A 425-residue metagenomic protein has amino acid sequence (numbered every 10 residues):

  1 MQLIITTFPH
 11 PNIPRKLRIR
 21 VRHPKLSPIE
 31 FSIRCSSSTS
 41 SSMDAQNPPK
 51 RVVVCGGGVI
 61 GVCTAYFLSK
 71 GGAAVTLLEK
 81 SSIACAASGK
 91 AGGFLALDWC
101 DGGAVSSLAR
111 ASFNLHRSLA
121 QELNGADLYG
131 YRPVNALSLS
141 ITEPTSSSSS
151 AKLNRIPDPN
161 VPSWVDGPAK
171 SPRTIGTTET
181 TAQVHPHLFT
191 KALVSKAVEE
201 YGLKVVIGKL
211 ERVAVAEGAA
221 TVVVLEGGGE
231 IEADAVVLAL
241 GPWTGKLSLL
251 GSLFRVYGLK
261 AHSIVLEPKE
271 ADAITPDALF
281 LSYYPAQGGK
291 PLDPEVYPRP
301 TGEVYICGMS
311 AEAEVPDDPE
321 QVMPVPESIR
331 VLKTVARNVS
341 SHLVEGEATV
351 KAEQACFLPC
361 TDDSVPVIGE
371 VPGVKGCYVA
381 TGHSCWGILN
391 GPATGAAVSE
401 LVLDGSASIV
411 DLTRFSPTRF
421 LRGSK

Functional and structural regions predicted by a protein language model:
M1-S27: N-terminal chloroplast transit peptides
N47-T76: N-terminal Rossmann-like FAD-binding beta1-loop-alpha1 element of flavoenzymes
Y66-F67, G93-L95, D127-P133, A235 (+1 more regions): Active-site substrate-recognition segment that forms the wall of the catalytic cavity or substrate channel
F67-K70, A74, K80-A136, T142-L153: Conserved FAD-binding subdomain of flavin-dependent enzymes
E122-G208, R212-A219, V224: Flavin (FAD/FMN) cofactor-binding and adjacent substrate-gating region of FAD-dependent oxidoreductase domains
S138-E143, L259, P326-S408, L412-K425: Flavin (FAD/FMN) cofactor-binding core of flavoprotein oxidoreductases
V184-I274: Predominantly flavin-linked oxidoreductase catalytic cores and closely associated redox partners
